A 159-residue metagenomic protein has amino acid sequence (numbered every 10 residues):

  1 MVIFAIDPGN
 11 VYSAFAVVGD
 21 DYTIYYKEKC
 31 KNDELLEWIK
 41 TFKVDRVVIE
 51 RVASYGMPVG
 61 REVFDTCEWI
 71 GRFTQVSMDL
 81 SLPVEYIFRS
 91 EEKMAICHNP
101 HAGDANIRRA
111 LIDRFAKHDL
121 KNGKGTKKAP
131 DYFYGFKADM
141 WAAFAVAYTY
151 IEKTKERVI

Functional and structural regions predicted by a protein language model:
M1-I159: Phosphate- and other anionic-substrate recognition elements at nucleic-acid/protein interfaces
